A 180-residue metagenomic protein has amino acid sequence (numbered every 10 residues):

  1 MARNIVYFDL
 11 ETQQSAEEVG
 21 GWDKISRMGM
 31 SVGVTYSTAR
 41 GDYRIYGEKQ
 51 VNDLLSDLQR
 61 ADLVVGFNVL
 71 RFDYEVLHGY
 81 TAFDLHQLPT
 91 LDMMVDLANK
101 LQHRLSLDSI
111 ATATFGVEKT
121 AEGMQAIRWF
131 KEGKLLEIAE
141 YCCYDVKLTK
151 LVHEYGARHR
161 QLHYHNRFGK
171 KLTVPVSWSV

Functional and structural regions predicted by a protein language model:
M1-Q59, L63: Conserved RNase H-like, two-metal-ion catalytic cores of nucleic-acid enzymes
D9-E11, D92, D145: Acidic active-site catalytic centers that drive phospho-/nucleotidyl reactions and related ester hydrolyses
G33, A111, D145, T149: A residue-level signal for conserved active-site and pocket-lining positions in enzyme catalytic cores
A39-S109: Conserved DEDDh/DEDDy metal-dependent 3′-5′ exonuclease domain
L105-T120: A polyampholytic, Gly/Pro-enriched intrinsically disordered region
T112-F115, P175-V180: Anionic, Ser/Thr-rich low-complexity intrinsically disordered regions
G116-V174: Acidic, Mg2+-coordinating catalytic module of metal-dependent nucleases/exonucleases that use a two-metal-ion mechanism
